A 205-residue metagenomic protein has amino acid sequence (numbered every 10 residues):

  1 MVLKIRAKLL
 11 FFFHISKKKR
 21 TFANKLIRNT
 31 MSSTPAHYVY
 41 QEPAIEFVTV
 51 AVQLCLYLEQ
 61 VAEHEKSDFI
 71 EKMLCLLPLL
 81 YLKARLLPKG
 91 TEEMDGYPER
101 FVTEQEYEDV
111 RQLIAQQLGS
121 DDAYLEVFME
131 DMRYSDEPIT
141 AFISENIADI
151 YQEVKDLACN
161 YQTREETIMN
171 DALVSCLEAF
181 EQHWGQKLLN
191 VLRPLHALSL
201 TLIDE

Functional and structural regions predicted by a protein language model:
K4-K8, F12, K18-K19: Polybasic, lysine-rich low-complexity intrinsically disordered segments
L10, N24-L26: Compositionally biased non-globular segments, especially hydrophobic aliphatic-rich helices of signal peptides
S32, H37-V39, I45-E104: N-terminal interaction modules that seed assembly of large macromolecular complexes
S33, P138-A141, D149, E153-E205: Acidic, proline/glycine-rich low-complexity IDRs
E46-Q53, K72-L79, K83, D109 (+9 more regions): Charged, amphipathic alpha-helical oligomerization/scaffolding segments
K89-A158: Long amphipathic alpha-helical segments
